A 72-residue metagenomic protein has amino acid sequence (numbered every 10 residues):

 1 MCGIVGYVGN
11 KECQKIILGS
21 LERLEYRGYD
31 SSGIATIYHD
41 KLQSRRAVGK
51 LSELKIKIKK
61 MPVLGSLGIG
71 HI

Functional and structural regions predicted by a protein language model:
M1-I72: N-terminal glutamine amidotransferase
